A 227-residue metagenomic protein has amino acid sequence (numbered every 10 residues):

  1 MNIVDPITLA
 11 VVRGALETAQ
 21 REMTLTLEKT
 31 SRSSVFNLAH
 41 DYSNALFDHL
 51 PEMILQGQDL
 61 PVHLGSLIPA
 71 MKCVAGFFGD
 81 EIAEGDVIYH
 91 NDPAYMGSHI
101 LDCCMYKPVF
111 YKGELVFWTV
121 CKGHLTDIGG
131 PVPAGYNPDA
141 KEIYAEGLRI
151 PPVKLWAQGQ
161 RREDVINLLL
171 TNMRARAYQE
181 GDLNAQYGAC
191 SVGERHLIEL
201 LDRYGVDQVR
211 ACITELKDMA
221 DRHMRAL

Functional and structural regions predicted by a protein language model:
M1-T26, L60, A75-E84, K217 (+1 more regions): Short, compositionally biased leader-like segments
N2-V12, R149-R225: N-terminal leader/propeptide and maturation segments of large enzyme subunits in energy/redox metabolism and hydrolases
A15-A39, A75-G79, Y89-G97: Short, basic/aromatic recognition patches
L38-D41, L101-C103: Short, small/polar residue-rich loop motifs at catalytic or cofactor-binding pockets
H40-H90, M96, L201-L227: Gly/Pro-rich turn-and-neighbor structural signature
M96-D102, I128-G129: Short, Lys/Arg- and Gly-enriched loop/turn segments at beta-strand edges
D102-K112, V120: A short, hydrophobic, proline-anchored segment that marks a local hinge/packing element in signaling and regulatory
L115-N172: Gly/Pro-rich active-site capping loops and adjacent beta-alpha segments that organize cofactor/substrate pockets
